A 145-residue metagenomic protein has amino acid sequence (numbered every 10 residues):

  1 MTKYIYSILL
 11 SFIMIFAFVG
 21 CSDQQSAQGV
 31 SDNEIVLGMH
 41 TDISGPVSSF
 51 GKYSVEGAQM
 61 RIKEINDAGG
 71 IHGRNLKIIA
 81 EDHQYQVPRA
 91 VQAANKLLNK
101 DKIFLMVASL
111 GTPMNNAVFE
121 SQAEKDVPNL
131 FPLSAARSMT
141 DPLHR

Functional and structural regions predicted by a protein language model:
M1-V36, D67: Short, low-complexity disordered leader/linker segments with a strong preference for bacterial N-terminal type II
V30, V47, I71, R137-T140: Short clusters of hydrophobic/aromatic residues that line enzyme substrate/ligand-binding pockets
V30-S31, I35-Q59, E81-V87, L110-G111: Extracytoplasmic "Venus flytrap"
E34-V36, K77, D126: Residues that mark the start of a beta-strand
Q59-I71: Flexible, small-residue-rich helix->loop connector segments that border functional cores
I71-Q84, L143-R145: Short beta-strand elements in bilobed, periplasmic/extracellular small-molecule ligand-binding domains
I79-A80, Q84-F104: Short, well-structured alpha-helical segments in soluble
K102-R145: Extracytoplasmic ligand/sensor domains, especially the bilobed periplasmic-binding protein
